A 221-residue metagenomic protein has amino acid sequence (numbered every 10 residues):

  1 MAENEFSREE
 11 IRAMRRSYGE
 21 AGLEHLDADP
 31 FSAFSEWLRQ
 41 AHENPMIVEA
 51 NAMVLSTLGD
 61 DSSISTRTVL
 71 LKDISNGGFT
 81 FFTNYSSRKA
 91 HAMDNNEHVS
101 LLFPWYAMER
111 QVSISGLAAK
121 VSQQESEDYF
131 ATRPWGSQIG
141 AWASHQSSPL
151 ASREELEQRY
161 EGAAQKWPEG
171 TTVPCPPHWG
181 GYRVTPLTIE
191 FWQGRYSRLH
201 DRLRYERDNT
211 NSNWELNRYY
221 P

Functional and structural regions predicted by a protein language model:
M1-P221: Binding-site signature for planar aromatic cofactors or substrates
